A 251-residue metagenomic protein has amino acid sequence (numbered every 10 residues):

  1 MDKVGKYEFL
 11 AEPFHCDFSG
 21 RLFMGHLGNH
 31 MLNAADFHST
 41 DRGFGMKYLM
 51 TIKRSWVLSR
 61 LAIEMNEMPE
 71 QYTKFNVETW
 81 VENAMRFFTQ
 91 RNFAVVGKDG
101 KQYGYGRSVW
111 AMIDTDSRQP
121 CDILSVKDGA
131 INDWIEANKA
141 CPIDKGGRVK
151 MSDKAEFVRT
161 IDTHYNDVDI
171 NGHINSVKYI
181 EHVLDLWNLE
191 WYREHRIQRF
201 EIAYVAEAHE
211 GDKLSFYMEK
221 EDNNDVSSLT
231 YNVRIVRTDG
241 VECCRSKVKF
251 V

Functional and structural regions predicted by a protein language model:
M1-L58, Y105-R107, D114-Q198: Hot-dog-fold acyl-thioester-processing enzymes
D2-Y7, E64-G147, Y204, A208-E210 (+1 more regions): HotDog/MaoC-like acyl-thioester-processing domains
K53-M68, H195-E207: Small beta-barrel nucleic-acid-binding modules, principally OB-folds
R159-K247: Acidic/His-leaning functional-site neighborhoods
